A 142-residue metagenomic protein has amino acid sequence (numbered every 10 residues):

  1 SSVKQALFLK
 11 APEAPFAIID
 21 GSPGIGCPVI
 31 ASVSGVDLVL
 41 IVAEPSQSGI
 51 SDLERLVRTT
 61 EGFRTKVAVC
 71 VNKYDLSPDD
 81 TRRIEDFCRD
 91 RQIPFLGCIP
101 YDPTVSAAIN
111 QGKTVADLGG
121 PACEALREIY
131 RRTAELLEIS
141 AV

Functional and structural regions predicted by a protein language model:
S2-V29: Switch II (G3) loop of P-loop NTPases
L9-E13, S32-S34, T60-F63: Conserved catalytic network of the ASCE P-loop NTPase/AAA+ motor domain
I19, I41, V69-V71: Structural beta-sheet core signal
D20-G26, S46-E54: A general structural motif
G26-Q47: Inter-motif core of Ras-like GTPase G domains
V29-I30, L53-E54, T81-R82: Conserved strand-to-helix beginnings and helix N-cap segments that scaffold or border functional pockets
E61-V142: C-terminal lobe/tail of nucleotide-utilizing enzymes
